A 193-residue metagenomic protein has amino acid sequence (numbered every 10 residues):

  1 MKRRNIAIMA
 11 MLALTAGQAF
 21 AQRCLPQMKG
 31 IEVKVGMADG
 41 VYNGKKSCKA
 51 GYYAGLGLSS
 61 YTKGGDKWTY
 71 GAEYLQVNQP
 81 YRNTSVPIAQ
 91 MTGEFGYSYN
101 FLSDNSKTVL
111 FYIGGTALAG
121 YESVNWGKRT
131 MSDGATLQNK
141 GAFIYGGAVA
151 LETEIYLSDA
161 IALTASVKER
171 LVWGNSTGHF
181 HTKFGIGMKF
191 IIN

Functional and structural regions predicted by a protein language model:
M1-M28, N193: Cleavable N-terminal export/targeting peptides
F20-L75, G185, K189-N193: Short glycine/proline- and aromatic-enriched beta-strand/turn motifs that initiate or cap beta-hairpins
Q27-I31, C48-A54, S85-G93, V109 (+2 more regions): Residues that define the transmembrane beta-barrel architecture of outer-membrane proteins
E32-K34, G51-Y53, S59, K67-T69 (+5 more regions): Residue-level detection of beta-strand scaffold positions
M37-V41, N78-P80, S132-L137, K168-L171: Extracytoplasmic loops and strand-loop junctions of Gram-negative outer membrane beta-barrel proteins
N43-K49, P80-V86, S123-D133, N175-T182: Outer-membrane beta-barrel translocator domains and adjoining extracellular loop/strand segments of Gram-negative
G57-M131, F190-N193: Gram-negative (and chloroplast) outer-membrane scaffold detector with strong preference for beta-barrel transmembrane
L75-V77, V149-N193: Predominantly the C-terminal beta-signal and adjacent terminal strand-loop region of outer-membrane beta-barrel
